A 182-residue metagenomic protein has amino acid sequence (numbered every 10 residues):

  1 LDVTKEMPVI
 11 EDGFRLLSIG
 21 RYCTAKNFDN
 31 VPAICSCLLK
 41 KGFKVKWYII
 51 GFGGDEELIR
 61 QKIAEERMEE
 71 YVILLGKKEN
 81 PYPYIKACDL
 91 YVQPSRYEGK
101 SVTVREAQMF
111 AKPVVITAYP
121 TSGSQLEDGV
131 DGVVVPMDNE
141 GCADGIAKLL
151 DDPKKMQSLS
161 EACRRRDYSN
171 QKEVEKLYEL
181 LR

Functional and structural regions predicted by a protein language model:
V9-K26, P32-C35: Conserved donor-binding/catalytic core segment of Leloir-type glycosyltransferases
R60-G76: Nucleotide-activated donor-binding/catalytic signature segment of Leloir-type glycosyltransferases, i.e., the conserved
K77, R96: Aromatic "clamp/platform" in nucleotide-sugar-dependent glycosyltransferases that forms part of the donor/acceptor
Y82, S101-M109, G123-S124: Short alpha-helical segment that forms part of, or immediately flanks, the ligand-binding pocket in carbohydrate-active
E106, Y119-G129, V133-V134: Short acidic/histidine- and often glycine-rich active-site loop of Leloir-type glycosyltransferases that engages
P113-T117: Short hydrophobic beta-strand element within catalytic cores of glycosyltransferases and related nucleotide-activated
D128-G129, V133-N139, K148-P153: Conserved acidic donor-binding segment of nucleotide-sugar-dependent glycosyltransferases
K155-S169, K176: A short, well-ordered alpha-helix in the C-terminal region of glycosyltransferases
